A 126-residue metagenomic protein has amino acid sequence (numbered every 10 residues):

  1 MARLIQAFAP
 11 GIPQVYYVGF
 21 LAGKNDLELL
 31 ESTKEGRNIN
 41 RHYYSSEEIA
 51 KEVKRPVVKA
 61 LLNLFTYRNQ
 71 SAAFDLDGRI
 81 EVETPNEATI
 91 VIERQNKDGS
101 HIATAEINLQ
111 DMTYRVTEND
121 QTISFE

Functional and structural regions predicted by a protein language model:
M1-A103, I107-L109: Loop/helix patches that line or flank the sugar-binding groove of alpha-linked glycan CAZymes
N108-E126: C-terminal beta-sandwich/jelly-roll accessory domains of carbohydrate-active enzymes
